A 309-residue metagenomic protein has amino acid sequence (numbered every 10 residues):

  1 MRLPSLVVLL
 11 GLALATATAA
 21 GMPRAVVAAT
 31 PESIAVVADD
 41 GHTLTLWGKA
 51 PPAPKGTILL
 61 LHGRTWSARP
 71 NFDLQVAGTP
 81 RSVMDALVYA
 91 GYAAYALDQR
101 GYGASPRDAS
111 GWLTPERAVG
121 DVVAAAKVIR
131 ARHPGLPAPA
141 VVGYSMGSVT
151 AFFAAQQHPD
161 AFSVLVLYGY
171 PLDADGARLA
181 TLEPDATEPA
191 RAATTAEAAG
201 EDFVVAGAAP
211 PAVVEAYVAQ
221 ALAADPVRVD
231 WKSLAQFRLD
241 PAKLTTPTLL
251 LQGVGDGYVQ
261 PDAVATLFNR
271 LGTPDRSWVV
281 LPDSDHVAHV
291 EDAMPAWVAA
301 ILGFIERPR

Functional and structural regions predicted by a protein language model:
A25-P52: N-terminal cap/lid segment of alpha/beta-hydrolase-fold proteins
A53, I58-Y95: Short, surface-exposed "cap/lid" segments of acyl-processing enzymes
W112-H133: Alpha/beta-hydrolase active-site loop
H133-S145: Alpha/beta-hydrolase fold nucleophile elbow
L244, L250-Q252: Short beta-strand/loop motif that positions the catalytic acidic residue of the alpha/beta-hydrolase fold
T246, Q260-N269: Short alpha-helix in the alpha/beta-hydrolase fold that links the catalytic acid
G255-V259, V287: Acidic catalytic loop of the alpha/beta-hydrolase fold
S284-M294: Catalytic histidine-centered segment of alpha/beta-hydrolase-like enzymes
